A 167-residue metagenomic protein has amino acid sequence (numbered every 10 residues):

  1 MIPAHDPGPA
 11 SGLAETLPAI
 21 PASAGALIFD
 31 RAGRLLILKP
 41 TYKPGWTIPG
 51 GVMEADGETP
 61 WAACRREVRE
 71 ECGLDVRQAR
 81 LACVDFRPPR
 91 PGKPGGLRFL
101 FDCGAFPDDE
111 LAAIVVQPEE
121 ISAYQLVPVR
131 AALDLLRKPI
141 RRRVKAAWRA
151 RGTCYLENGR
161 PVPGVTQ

Functional and structural regions predicted by a protein language model:
M1-G25: Acidic, metal-coordinating catalytic segment for phosphate/diphosphate chemistry, firing primarily on the Nudix
P3, A22-A24, G33, L97-F99 (+1 more regions): Change "...and in nucleic-acid phosphodiester-cleaving endonucleases..." to "...and in nucleic-acid processing enzymes
A24-A26, L81, F99-C103: A structural signal for short, well-ordered beta-strand segments
D30-E70: Conserved Nudix-box catalytic region and its N-terminal flanking loop in Nudix hydrolases and closely related
P44-W46, P118-Q167: Nudix hydrolase/Nudix homology domain
G45-W46, D85-P89: Short, solvent-exposed loop/turn segments at secondary-structure junctions
M53-R77, R87-P139: Unchanged
